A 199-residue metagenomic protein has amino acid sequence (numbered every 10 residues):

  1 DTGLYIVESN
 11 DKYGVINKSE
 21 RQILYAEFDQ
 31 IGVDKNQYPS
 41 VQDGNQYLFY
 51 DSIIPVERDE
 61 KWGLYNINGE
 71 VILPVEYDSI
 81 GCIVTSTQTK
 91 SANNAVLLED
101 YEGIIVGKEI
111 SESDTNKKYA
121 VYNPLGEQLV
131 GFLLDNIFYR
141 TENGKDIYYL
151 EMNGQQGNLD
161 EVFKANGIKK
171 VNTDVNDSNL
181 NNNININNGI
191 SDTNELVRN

Functional and structural regions predicted by a protein language model:
D1-D177, N181, N187-N199: Residue-level detector of conserved, function-critical positions
